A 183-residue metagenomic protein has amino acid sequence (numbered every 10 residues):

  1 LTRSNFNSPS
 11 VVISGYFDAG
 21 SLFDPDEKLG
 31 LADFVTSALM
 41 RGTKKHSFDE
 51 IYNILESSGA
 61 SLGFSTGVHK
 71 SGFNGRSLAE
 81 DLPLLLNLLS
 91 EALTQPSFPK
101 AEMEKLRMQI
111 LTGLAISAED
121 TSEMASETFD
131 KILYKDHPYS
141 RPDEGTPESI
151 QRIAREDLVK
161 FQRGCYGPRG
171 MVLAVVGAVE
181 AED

Functional and structural regions predicted by a protein language model:
R3, N7-M40, H46-T94, R107 (+3 more regions): M16 family metallopeptidases and their MPP-like homologs
L55-A60, R152-F161: Short amphipathic beta-strand starts and helix->beta connectors
L93-A101: Short, polar/flexible loop-turn hinges at active-site or ligand-entry regions and domain interfaces
A118: Short conserved segment of the HATPase_c
E127, R155-D183: Non-catalytic, conformational "gating/processing" segments within enzyme and secreted inhibitor domains
